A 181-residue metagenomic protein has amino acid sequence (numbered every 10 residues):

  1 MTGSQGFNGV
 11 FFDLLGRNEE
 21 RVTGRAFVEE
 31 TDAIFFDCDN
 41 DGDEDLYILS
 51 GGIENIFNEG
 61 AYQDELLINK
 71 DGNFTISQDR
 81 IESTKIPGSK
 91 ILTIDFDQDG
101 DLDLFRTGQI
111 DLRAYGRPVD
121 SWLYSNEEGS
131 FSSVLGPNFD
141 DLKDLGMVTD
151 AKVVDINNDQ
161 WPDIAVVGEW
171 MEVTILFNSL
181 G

Functional and structural regions predicted by a protein language model:
M1, F7-V28, E65-I86, W122-G146 (+1 more regions): Blade-edge motifs of beta-propeller repeat domains
M1-S4, L46-S50, L104-G108, D163-G168: Hydrophobic beta-strand segments that make up the repeating blades of beta-propeller and related beta-repeat
G6-F7, I56-Y62, R113-V119, G168-M171: Short, solvent-exposed loop/turn segments at conserved positions within beta-propeller repeat blades
A26-N69, F74: A generic tandem-repeat structural signature
E29-N40, R80, P87-Q98, L102 (+2 more regions): Beta-propeller blade termini
E54-I56, L112-R113, F139-L142: Short, small-residue-enriched loops and turns at beta-alpha junctions that line or gate enzyme active sites
A61, R106, R117-W122, E128-S130: Predominantly five- to eight-bladed beta-propeller fold
N138-L180: Beta-propeller domains
